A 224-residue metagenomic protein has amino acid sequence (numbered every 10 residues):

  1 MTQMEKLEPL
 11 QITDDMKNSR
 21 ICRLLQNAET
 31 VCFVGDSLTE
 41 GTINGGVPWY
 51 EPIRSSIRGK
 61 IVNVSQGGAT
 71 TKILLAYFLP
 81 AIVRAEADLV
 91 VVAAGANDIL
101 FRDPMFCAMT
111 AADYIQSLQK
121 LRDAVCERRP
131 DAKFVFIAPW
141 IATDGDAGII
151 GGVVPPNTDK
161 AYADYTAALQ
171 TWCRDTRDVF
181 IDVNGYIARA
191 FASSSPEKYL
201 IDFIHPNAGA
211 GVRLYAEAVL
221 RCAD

Functional and structural regions predicted by a protein language model:
T2-G67, Y77-E86: Serine-esterase "nucleophile elbow" of acetyl-processing enzymes
E5, W140-D224: Catalytic His-Asp segment of secreted/periplasmic serine-dependent ester chemistry enzymes
V31-G35, I61-S65, L89-A93, K133-A138 (+1 more regions): Structural recognition of the beta-strand scaffold that forms the well-ordered cores of secreted hydrolase catalytic
S37-E40, G67-T71, A96-L100, W140-D144 (+1 more regions): Solvent-exposed loop/turn segments at secondary-structure junctions within structured extracellular/periplasmic domains
N44-V47, E51-I53, K72-I115, A142: Oxyanion-hole/transition-state-stabilizing segment in secreted/luminal serine hydrolases and related acyltransferases
R54, V125, W172-R174: A generic structural signal for well-ordered alpha-helical segments
A93-I99, D123-Y162: Active-site segments of SGNH/GDSL-like serine hydrolases that catalyze O-acetyl group transfer/hydrolysis on lipids
L118-D123, T166: Generic structural signal for well-ordered alpha-helices, preferentially at hydrophobic/aromatic core positions
